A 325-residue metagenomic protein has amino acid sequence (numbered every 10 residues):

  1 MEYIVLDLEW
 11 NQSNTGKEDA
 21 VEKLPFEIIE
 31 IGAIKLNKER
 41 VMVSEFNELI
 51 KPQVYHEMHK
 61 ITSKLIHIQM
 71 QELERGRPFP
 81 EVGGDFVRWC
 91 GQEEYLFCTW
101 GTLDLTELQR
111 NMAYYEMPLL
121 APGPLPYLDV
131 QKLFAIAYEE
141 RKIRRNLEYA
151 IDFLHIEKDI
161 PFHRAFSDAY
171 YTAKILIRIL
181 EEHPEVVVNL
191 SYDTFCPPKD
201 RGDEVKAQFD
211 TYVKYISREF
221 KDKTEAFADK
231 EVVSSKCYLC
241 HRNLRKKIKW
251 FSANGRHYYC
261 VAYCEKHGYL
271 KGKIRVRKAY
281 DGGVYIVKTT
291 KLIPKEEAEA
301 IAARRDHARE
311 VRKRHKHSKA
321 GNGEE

Functional and structural regions predicted by a protein language model:
M1-Y3, W10, F46, G83 (+9 more regions): Aromatic-enriched hydrophobic runs in primary sequence
E2-T106, Y269, K273-R314: Conserved non-catalytic scaffold segment of RNase H-like nuclease domains
G16, E74, G123, P161-F162 (+2 more regions): Short loop/turn and capping residues at structural boundaries
G16-A20, L147-E148, E219-K221: Short secondary-structure boundary micro-motifs
A20, Q69, L73, Y95 (+4 more regions): A general structural-boundary detector
L24-I31, K35-I66, C90-S217, G282-K288: Metal-dependent phosphoesterase core characteristic of DEDDh/y 3'-5' exonuclease domains
R178-E325: Acidic two-metal-ion nuclease catalytic site recognized across multiple nuclease folds, prominently DnaQ/RNase D-T
